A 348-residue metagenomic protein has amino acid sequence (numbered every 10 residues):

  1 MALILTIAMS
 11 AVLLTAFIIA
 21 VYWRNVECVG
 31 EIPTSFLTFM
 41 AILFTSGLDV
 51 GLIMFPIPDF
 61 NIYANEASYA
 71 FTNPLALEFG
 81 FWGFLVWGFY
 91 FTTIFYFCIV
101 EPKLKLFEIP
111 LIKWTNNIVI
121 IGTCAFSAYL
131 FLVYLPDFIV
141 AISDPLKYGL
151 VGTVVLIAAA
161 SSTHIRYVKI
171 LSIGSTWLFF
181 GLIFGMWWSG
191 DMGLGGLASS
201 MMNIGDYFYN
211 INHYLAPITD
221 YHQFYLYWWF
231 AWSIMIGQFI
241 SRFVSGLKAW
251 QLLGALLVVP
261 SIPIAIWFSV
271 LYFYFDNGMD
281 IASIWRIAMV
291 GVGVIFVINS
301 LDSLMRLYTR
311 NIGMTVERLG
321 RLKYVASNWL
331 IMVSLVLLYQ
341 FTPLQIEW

Functional and structural regions predicted by a protein language model:
M1, A16-I32, N73-L75, I94-I109 (+4 more regions): Membrane-water interface regions at transmembrane-helix termini and the short interhelical loops of multi-pass membrane
M1-Y69: N-terminal alpha-helical transmembrane segments of multi-pass membrane transport and channel/translocase proteins
L5-L14, G83-F91, I112-A125, I139-H164 (+3 more regions): Transmembrane alpha-helical segments of multi-pass small-molecule transport proteins
V12-Y22, G51, T123-V140, L146-K147 (+1 more regions): Hydrophobic alpha-helical segments and their helix-loop junctions in multi-pass secondary transporters
D49-Y69, G83-L104, P110-V140, M201 (+3 more regions): Hydrophobic transmembrane alpha-helices that form the core helical bundles of multi-pass secondary transporters
L106-G122, S162-M186, L257, I346-W348: Membrane-interface loop-to-helix entry segments
K113-N116, S127-Y148, F239-I262, L304-W329: Helix-loop-helix connectors at the membrane interface of multi-pass transporters/channels
L146-G152, Q223-A231, W250-A282, R286-G291 (+2 more regions): Loop-to-transmembrane helix boundary motifs in multi-pass membrane proteins
